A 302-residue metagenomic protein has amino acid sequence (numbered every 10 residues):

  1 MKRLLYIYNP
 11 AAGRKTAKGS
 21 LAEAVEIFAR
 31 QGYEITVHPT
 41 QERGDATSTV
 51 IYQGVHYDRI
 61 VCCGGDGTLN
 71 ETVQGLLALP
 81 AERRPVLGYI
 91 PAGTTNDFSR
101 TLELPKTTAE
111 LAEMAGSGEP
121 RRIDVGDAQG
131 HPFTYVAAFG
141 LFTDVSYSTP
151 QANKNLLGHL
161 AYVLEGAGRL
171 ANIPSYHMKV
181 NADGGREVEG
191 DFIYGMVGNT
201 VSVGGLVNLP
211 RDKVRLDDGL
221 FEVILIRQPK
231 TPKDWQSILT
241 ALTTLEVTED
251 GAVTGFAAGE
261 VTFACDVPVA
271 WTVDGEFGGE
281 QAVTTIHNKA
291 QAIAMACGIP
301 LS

Functional and structural regions predicted by a protein language model:
M1-C63, N70, S302: ATP/NTP phosphate-donor binding region
R30-Q31, T40, L79-Y194: Catalytic core of DAGKc-family lipid kinases
T68-A81: Short Gly/Thr/Asp-enriched flexible loops that form oxyanion-binding sites at enzyme active sites
A138, F142, M196-D212, F277: Glycine-rich phosphate/pyrophosphate-binding beta-alpha loops
N153-A161, V203, R211-K233: Gly/Ser/Thr-rich active-site loops/lids in small-molecule metabolic enzymes that frequently grip phosphoryl groups
P174-Y176, D191-I193, D217-E222, A257-G259: A generic structural signal for short beta-strands and their flanking turns/coil linkers
A182-G184, E189, K213-R215, L225-S302: ATP/nucleoside-binding phosphotransfer catalytic cores, i.e., glycine-rich phosphate-binding loops
